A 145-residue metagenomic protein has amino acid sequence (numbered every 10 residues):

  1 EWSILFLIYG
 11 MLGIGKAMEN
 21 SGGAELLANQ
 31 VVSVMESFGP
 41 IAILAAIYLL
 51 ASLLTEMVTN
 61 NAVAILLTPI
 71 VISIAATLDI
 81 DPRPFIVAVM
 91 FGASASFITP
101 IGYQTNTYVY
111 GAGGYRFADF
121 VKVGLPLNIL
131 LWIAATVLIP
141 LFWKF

Functional and structural regions predicted by a protein language model:
E1-L26, I41-L53, M57: Core transmembrane alpha-helical segments of multi-pass membrane transporters/permeases
W2, P82-R83, F117: Alpha-helix N-cap/start motif
L5, F85-I86, F120: Alpha-helical transmembrane segments and their helix-entry boundary regions
I8-K16, I47-L54, I72, G92-A93 (+1 more regions): Hydrophobic core segments of alpha-helical transmembrane domains in multi-pass membrane transport and ion-translocation
K16-G22, L53-L66, A95-Q104: Short helix-coil transition sites and intra-membrane helix breaks within transmembrane domains of multi-pass
M18-E36, K144-F145: Membrane-interface helix termini and inter-helical loops of multi-pass transporters
S37-I74, L78, P82, I86 (+1 more regions): Hydrophobic alpha-helical transmembrane segments of multi-pass integral membrane proteins, predominantly secondary
M90-F145: Juxtamembrane and boundary regions of transmembrane helices in multi-pass small-molecule transporters and channels
